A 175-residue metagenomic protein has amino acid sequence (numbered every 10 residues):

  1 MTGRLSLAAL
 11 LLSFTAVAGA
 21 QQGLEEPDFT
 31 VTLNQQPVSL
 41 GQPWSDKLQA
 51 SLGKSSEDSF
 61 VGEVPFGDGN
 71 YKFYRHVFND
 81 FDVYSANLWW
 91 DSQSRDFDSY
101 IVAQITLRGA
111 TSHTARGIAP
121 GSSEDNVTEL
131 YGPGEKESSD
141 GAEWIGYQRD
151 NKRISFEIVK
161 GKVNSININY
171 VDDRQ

Functional and structural regions predicted by a protein language model:
M1-L7: Bacterial N-terminal signal peptides that target proteins for export
S13-T15: N-terminal signal peptide c-region/cleavage motif recognized by signal peptidases
A18-Q21: Boundary at the C-terminal end of the N-terminal hydrophobic targeting segment
L33-V38, T111-I118: Second-shell loop/turn segments in exported
L40-Q42: Solvent-exposed, conformationally flexible loop/turn segments
W44-F97, R116-K162, I168-Q175: A cross-family detector of function-defining hotspots
